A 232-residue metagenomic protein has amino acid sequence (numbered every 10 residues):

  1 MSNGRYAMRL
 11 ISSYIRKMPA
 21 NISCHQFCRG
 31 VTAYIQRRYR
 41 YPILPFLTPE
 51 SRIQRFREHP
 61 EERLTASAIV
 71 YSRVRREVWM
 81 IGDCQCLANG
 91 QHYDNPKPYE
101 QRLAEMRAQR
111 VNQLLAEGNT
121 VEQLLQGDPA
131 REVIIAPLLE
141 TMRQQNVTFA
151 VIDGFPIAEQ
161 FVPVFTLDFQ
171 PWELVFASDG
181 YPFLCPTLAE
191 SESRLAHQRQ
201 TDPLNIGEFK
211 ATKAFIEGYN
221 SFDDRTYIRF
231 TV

Functional and structural regions predicted by a protein language model:
M1-V232: PP2C/PPM-type serine/threonine phosphatase catalytic domain
